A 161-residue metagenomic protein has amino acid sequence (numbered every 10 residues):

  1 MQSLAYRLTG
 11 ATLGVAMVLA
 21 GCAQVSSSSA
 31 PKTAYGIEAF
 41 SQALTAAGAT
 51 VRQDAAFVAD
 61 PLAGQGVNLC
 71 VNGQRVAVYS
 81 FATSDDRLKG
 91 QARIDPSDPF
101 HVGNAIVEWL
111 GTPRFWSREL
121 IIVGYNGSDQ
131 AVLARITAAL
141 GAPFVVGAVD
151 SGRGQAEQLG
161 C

Functional and structural regions predicted by a protein language model:
M1-T12: Bacterial N-terminal signal peptides that target proteins for export
V15: Active-site-proximal loop/hinge segments that shape catalytic or ion-binding/gating pockets
V18-G21: C-terminal motif of bacterial Sec signal peptides marking the signal peptidase cleavage site
A23-S26: Bacterial signal peptide processing site
S28-F40: Immediate post-signal-peptide N-terminus of mature secreted/exported proteins
S28-P31, R75-S80, L120-G127: Second-shell loop/turn segments in exported
E38-E108: Short, solvent-exposed recognition patches
V102-C161: A short, solvent-exposed beta-edge/loop patch
